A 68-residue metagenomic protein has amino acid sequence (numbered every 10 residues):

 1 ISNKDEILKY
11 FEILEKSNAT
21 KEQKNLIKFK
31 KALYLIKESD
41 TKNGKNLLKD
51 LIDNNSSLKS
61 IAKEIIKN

Functional and structural regions predicted by a protein language model:
I1-N68: Acidic, polar-rich low-complexity tracts and alpha-helical solenoid repeat scaffolds
